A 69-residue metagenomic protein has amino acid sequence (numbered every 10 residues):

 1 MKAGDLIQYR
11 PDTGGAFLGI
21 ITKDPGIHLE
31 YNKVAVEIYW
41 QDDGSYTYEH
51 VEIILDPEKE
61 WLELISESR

Functional and structural regions predicted by a protein language model:
M1-D12, I20: Short coil-to-beta transition motif at edge beta-strands of beta-rich domains
K2-A3, E30-A35: A short, compositionally biased
I7, I21, V34-I38: Hydrophobic aliphatic residue packing
I7, L18, Y48-H50: Short linear proline/tyrosine/threonine-rich motifs used for host-factor recruitment and membrane trafficking/assembly
D12-G14, D43: Glycine-centered tight beta-turn/hairpin loop motif at sheet-sheet or coil-to-beta transitions
G15-H28: Short beta-strand-centered aromatic/proline hotspots
K33, I38-R69: Intrinsically disordered, low-complexity, charged/polar segments
